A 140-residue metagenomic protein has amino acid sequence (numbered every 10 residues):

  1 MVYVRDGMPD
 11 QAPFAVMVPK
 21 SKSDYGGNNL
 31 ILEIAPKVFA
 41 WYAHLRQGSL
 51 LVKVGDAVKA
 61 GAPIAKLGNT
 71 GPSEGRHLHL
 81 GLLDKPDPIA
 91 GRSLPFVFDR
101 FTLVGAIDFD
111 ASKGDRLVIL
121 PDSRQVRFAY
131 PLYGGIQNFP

Functional and structural regions predicted by a protein language model:
M1-R46: Zn2+-dependent peptidoglycan hydrolase active-site motif and core
G7-P9, Q47, K66-N69, K85: Short beta-turn/strand-loop junction motif enriched in small, turn-promoting residues
V16-V18, K59-G71: Short hydrophobic beta/alpha edge segments that flank linear recognition/processing sites
K20-K22, L50-L51, D56, G81-P140: Acidic, glycine-rich catalytic/binding loops that coordinate metals and/or anionic ligands
G26-N28, R76, L94: Envelope-exposed proteins and targeting segments
V38-G61: Short histidine-centered loop motifs in beta-beta connectors
H44, H77-L83: Histidine-centered divalent metal-coordination motifs
L51-K53, N69-R76: Short glycine/proline-centered loop/turn elements that form peptide/ligand docking sites
